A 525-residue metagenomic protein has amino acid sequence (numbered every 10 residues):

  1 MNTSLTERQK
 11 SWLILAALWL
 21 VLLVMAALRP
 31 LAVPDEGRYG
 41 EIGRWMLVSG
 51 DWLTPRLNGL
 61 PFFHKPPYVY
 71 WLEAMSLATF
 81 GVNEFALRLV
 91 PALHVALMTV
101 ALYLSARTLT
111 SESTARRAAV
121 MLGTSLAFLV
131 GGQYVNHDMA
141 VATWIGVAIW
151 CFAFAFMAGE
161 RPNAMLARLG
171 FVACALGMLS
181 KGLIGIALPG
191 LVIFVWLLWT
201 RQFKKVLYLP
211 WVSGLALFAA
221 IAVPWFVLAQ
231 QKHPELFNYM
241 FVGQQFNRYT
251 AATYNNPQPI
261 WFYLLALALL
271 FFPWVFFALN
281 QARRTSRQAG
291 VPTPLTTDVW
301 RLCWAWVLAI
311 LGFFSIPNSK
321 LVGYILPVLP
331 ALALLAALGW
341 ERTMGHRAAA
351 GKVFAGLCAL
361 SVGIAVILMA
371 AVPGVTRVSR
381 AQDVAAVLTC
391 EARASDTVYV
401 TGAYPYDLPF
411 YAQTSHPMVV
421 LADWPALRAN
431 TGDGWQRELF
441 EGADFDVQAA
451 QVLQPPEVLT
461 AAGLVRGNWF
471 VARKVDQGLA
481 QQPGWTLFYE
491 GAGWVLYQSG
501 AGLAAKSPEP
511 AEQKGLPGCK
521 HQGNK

Functional and structural regions predicted by a protein language model:
N2-H346, F410, T414: Membrane-integral, polyisoprenol-dependent glycosyltransferases of the GT-C/oligosaccharyltransferase superfamily
P30, V299, A371-V375, S395: Generic amphipathic alpha-helical segments used as scaffolds and interaction surfaces in large, multi-domain proteins
T250-A251, Y263, I367-A371, L439-A443: Short glycine/proline- and acidic residue-enriched helix-loop micro-motifs that form flexible lids or anion-recognition
D298-W300, F354-L360, L421, R428-D433: Long, charged amphipathic helices and adjacent flexible linkers at domain junctions
G323, V366-T389: Hydrophobic alpha-helical transmembrane segments in integral membrane proteins
L334, W340-L368: Signature aromatic-anchored transmembrane alpha helix within multi-pass, membrane-resident enzymes that catalyze glycan
R380-A403, T414-C519, K525: Luminal/periplasmic acceptor-recognition loop/helix of membrane-associated glycosyltransferases
Y406-D407: Flexible loop/turn segments at secondary-structure boundaries
